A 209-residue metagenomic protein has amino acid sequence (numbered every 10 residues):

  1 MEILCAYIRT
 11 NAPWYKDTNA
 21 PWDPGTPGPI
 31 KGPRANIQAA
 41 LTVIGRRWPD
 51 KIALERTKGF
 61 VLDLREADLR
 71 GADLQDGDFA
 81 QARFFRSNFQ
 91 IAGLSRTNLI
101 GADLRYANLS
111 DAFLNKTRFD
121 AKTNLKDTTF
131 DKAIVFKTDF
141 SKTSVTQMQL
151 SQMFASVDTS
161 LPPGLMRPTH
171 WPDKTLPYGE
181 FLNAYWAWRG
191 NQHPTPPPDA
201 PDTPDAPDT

Functional and structural regions predicted by a protein language model:
M1-K58: Charged/polar helix/coil "stalk" or linker segments at domain boundaries
L54-T209: Tandem repeat scaffolds
